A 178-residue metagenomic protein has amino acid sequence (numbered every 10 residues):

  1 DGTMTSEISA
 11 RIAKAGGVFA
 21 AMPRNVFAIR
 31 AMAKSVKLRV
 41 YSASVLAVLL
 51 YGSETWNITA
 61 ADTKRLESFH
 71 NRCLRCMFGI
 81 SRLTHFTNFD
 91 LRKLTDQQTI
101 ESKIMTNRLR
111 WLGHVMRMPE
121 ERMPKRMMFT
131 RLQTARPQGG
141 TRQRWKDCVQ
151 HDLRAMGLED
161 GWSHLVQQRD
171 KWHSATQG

Functional and structural regions predicted by a protein language model:
D1-G178: Short linear motifs embedded in intrinsically disordered, charge-biased segments
